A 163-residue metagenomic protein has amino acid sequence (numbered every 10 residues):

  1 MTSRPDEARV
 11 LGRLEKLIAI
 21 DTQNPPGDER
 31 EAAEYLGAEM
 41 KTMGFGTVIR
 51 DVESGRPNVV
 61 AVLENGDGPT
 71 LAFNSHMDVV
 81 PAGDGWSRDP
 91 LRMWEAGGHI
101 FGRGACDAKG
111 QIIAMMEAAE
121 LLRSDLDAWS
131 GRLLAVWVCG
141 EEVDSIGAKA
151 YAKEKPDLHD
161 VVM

Functional and structural regions predicted by a protein language model:
M1-T2, M163: Solvent-exposed, charged interface segments at domain starts and junctions
T2-A105, L121-R132: Acidic/His- and Gly-rich active-site-bordering loop/insert found across diverse amide/peptide-bond hydrolases
A108-M163: Acidic/histidine-rich catalytic neighborhood of metal-dependent amide-processing enzymes
